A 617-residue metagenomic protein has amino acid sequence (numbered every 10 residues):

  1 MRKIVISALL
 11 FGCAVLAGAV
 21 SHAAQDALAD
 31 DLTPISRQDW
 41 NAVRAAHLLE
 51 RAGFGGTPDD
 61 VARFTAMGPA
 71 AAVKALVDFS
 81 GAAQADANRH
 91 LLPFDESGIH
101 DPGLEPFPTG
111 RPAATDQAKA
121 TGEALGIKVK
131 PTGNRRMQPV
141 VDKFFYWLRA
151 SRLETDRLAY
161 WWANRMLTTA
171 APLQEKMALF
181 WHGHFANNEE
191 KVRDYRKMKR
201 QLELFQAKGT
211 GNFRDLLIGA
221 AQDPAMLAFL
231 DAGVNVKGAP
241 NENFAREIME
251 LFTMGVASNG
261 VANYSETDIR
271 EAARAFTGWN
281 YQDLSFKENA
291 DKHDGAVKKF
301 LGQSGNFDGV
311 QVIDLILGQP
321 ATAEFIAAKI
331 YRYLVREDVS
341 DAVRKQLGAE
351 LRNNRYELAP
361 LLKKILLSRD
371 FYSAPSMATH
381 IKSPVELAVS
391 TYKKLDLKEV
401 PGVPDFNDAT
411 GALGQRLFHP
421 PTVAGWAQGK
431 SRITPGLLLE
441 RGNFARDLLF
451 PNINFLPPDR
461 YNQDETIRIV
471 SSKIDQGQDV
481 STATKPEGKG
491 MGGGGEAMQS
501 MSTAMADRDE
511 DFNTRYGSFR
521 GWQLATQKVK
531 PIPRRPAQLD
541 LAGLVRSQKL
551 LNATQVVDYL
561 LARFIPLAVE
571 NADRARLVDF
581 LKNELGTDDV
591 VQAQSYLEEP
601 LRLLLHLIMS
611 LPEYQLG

Functional and structural regions predicted by a protein language model:
M1-I4: Positively charged n-region of N-terminal signal peptides that target proteins for export
S7-A17: Bacterial N-terminal signal peptides
A19-A23: Sec/Tat signal peptide C-region and signal peptidase I cleavage site
Q25-N41, A46-P58, F94-G98, Q319 (+3 more regions): Flexible, low-complexity segments enriched for small/polar residues
A27, I127-W147, S151, T155-A163 (+2 more regions): Active-site substrate-binding loop specific to GH73 endo-beta-N-acetylglucosaminidase modules in bacterial autolysins
V43-R44, G68, A221, Y356: Extracytoplasmic
G53, T65-G68, L179, A220-Q222 (+2 more regions): A mature extracytoplasmic/lumenal domain signature
G56-K208: N-terminal accessory alpha/beta regions
